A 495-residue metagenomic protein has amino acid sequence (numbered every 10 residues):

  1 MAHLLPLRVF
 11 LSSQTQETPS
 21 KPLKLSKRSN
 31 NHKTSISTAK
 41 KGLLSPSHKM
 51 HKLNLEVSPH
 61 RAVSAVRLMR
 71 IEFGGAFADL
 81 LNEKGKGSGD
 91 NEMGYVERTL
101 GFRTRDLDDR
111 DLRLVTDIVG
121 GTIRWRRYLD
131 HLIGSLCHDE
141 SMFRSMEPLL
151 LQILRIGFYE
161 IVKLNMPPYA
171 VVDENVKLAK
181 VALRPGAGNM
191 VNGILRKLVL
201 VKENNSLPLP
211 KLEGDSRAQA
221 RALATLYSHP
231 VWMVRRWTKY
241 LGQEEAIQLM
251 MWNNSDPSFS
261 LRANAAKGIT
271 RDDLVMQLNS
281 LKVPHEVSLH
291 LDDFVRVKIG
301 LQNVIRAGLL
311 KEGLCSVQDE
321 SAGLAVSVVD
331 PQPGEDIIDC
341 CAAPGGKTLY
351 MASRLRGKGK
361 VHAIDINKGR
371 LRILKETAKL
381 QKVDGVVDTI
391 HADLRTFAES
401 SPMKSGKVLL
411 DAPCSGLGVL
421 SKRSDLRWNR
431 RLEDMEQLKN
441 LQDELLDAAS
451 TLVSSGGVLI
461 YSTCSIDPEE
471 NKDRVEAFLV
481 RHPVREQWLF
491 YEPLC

Functional and structural regions predicted by a protein language model:
A2-C495: S-adenosylmethionine
